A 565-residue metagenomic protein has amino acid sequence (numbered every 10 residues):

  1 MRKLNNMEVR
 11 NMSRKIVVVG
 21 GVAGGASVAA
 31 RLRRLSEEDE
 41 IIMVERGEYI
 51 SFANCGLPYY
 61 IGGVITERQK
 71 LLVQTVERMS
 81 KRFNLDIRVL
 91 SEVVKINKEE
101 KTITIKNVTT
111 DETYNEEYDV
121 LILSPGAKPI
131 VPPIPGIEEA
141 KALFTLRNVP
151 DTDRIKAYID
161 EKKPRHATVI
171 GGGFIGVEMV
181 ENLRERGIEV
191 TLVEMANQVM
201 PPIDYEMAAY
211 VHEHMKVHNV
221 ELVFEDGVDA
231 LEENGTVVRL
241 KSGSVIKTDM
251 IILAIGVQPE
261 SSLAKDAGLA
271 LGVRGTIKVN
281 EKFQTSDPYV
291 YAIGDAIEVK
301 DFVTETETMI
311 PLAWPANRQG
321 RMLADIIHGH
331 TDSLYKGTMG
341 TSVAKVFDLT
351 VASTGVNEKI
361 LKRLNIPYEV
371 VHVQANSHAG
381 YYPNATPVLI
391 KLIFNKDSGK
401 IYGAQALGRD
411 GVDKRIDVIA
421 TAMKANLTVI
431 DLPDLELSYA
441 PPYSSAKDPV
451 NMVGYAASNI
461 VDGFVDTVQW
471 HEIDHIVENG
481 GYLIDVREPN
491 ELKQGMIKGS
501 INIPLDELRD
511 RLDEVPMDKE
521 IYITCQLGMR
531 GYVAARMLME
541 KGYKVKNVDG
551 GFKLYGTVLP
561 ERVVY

Functional and structural regions predicted by a protein language model:
V9-K15, G21, R34, A296-R409 (+2 more regions): Mid-to-C-terminal Rossmann-like scaffold of FAD/NAD(P)H-dependent oxidoreductases
N11-E92, I130, V180-I203, D332 (+4 more regions): Beta1-alpha1 glycine-rich phosphate/pyrophosphate-binding loop at the start of Rossmann-like nucleotide-binding domains
E38-E40, R82-N84, R88-T109, E116 (+2 more regions): A Rossmann-like FAD-binding core segment of flavoenzymes
L72, H166-T168, F174-A230, L312-A316 (+2 more regions): Rossmann-like dinucleotide-binding cores of NAD(P)H-dependent redox enzymes
E116-G126, K247-G256, G320, G399: Short hydrophobic core segments
L123-R186, E221-L222, V279-E281, I501-L505 (+2 more regions): Glycine-rich dinucleotide-binding loop and its adjacent helix/turn
E139-K163, N234-R239, V245-M322, V418 (+1 more regions): FAD-site-proximal beta/loop scaffold in flavoenzymes
I430-P441, S445-E472, I476-Y482, P489-E520 (+1 more regions): Rhodanese-like catalytic fold shared by cysteine-dependent sulfurtransferases and DSP/PTP-type phosphatases
